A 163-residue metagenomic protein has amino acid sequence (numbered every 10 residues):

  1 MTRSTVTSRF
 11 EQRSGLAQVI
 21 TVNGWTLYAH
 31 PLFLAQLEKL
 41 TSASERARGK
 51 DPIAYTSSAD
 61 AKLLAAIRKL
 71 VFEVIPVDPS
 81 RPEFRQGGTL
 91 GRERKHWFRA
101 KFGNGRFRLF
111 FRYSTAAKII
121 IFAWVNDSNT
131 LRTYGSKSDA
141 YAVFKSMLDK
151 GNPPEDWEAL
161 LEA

Functional and structural regions predicted by a protein language model:
M1-Y28, S42, R46, T89-A163: Enriched for short, Lys/Arg-rich terminal
S8-R9, S14, T56-S57, P82-E83: Mixed-charge, polar/low-complexity N-terminal
Q36-K39: Intrinsically disordered, low-complexity, charge-biased linker/tail regions
S42-T56: A solvent-exposed, charged loop/short amphipathic helix patch at secondary-structure junctions
P52-A66: A short, highly charged nucleic-acid-interacting micro-segment common to nuclease and nuclease-linked defense proteins
K69-F102: A short, surface-exposed loop/turn module that caps and links secondary-structure elements
